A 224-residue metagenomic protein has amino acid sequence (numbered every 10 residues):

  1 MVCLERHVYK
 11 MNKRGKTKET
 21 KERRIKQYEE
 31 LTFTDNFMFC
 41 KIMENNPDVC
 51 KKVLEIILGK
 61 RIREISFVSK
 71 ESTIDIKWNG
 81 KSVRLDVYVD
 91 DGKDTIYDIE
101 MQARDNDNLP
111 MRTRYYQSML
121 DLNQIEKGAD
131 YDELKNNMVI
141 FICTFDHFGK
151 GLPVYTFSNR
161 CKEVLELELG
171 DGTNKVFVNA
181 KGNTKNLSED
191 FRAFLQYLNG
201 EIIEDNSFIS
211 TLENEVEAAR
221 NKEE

Functional and structural regions predicted by a protein language model:
M1-E224: Elongated, amphipathic alpha-helical interaction scaffolds
